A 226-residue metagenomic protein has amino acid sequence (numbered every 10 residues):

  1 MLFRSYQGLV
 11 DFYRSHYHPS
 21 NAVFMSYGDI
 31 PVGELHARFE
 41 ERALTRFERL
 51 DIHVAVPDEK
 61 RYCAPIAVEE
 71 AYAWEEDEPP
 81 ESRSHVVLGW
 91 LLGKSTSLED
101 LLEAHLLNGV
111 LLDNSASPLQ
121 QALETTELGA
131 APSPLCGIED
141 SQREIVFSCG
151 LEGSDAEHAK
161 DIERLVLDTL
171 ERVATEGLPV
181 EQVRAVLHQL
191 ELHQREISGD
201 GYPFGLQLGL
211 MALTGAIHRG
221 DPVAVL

Functional and structural regions predicted by a protein language model:
M1-N21, E41, T45-L98, G109-K160 (+3 more regions): Non-catalytic beta-strand/loop surface segments
G28-G33, S154-E157: Helix N-cap motif at beta-to-alpha junctions
G33-R38, R49: Conserved glycine-bearing catalytic or ligand-binding loops at nucleotide- and phosphate-handling centers of large
R38-R46, T169-V173: Conserved short hydrophobic interaction patches
A159-V183, A216-L226: Ordered core of a single globular domain
